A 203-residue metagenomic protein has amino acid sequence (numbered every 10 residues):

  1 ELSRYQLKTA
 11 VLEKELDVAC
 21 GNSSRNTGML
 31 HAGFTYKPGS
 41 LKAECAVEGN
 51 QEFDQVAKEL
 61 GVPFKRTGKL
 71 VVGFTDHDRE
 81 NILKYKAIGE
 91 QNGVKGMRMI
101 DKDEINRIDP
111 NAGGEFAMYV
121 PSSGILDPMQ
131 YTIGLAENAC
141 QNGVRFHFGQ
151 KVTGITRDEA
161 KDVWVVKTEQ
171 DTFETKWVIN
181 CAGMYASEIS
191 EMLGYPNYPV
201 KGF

Functional and structural regions predicted by a protein language model:
S3-R25: Glycine-rich FAD pyrophosphate-binding loop
L7-T9, G96-M97, V178: Hydrophobic anchor at the start of a short beta-strand that flanks the dinucleotide cofactor-binding loop
E13, R66, I100-K102, F148-Q150 (+1 more regions): Short loop/edge segments at beta-strand edges and connector loops that shape dinucleotide/nucleotide cofactor-binding
R25, H77-E80, I108-E115, T156-V165 (+1 more regions): A short, glycine/Asx- and small/polar-enriched loop/turn that sits immediately N-terminal to a beta-strand
G28-E104, I108, G114: Dinucleotide-binding Rossmann-like beta1-alpha1 core, especially the glycine-rich loop that anchors the ADP
N81, E188-I189: Phosphate- and divalent-cation-binding pockets in alpha/beta enzyme and binding domains that engage nucleotide-derived
M118-W177, C181, Y185-E188: Helical element adjacent to the flavin cofactor pocket in flavoenzyme catalytic cores
I189-F203: Glycine-rich beta-alpha-beta "Rossmann" dinucleotide-binding loop(s) and their flanking helix/strand
